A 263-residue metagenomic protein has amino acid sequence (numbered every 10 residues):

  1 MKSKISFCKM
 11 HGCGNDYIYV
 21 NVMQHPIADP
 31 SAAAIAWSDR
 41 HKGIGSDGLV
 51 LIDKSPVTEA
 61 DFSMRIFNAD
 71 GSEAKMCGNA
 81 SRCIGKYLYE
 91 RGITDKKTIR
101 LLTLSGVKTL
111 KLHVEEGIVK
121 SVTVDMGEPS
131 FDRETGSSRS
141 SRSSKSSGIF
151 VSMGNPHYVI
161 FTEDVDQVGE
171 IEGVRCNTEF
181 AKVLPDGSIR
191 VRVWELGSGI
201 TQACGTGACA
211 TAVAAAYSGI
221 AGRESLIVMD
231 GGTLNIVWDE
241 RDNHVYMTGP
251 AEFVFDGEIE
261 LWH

Functional and structural regions predicted by a protein language model:
M1-I118, V151, Y158-H263: A glycine-rich beta-to-alpha transition motif near the start of alpha/beta enzyme domains, typified by
G117-M126: Short, solvent-exposed secondary-structure boundary/capping segments
M126-S130, S152-P156: Conserved beta-alpha-beta core of the PfkB/ribokinase-like small-molecule kinase fold
G127-S147: Active-site glycine-rich loop that binds ribose-phosphate moieties when present
